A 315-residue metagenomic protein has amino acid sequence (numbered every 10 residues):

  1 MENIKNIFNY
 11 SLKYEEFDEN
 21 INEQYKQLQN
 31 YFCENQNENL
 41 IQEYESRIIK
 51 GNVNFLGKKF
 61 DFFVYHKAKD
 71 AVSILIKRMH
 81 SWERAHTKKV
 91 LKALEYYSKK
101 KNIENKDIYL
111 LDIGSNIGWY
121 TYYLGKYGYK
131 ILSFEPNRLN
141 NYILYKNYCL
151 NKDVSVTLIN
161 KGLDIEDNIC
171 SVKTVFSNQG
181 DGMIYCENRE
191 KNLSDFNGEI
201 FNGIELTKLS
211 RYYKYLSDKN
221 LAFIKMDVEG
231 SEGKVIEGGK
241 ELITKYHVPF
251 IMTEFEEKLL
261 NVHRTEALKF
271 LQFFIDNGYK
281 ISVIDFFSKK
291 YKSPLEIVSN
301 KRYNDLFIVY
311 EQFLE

Functional and structural regions predicted by a protein language model:
M1-T157, D195-N202, K214, V283-E315: S-adenosyl-L-methionine
L75-L111, I169-S171, Y185-Y246, L259-T265: Short internal loop-to-helix segment that lines adenine-nucleotide cofactor pockets
S115-I117, R138, L163-I165, V228-G230 (+1 more regions): Short, glycine/acidic-enriched loop or turn micro-motifs at the edges of active sites
Y123, E241, K245, Q272-F274: Alpha-helical scaffold elements within enzyme catalytic domains, especially in hydrolases
Y145-K146, L150-G180: Core alpha/beta nucleotide-donor-binding catalytic domains of modification enzymes
H247-E256: Conserved beta-strand signature within the Rossmann-like core of class I S-adenosyl-L-methionine
L271-K289: A SAM-dependent methyltransferase catalytic signature shared across enzymes that methylate proteins
